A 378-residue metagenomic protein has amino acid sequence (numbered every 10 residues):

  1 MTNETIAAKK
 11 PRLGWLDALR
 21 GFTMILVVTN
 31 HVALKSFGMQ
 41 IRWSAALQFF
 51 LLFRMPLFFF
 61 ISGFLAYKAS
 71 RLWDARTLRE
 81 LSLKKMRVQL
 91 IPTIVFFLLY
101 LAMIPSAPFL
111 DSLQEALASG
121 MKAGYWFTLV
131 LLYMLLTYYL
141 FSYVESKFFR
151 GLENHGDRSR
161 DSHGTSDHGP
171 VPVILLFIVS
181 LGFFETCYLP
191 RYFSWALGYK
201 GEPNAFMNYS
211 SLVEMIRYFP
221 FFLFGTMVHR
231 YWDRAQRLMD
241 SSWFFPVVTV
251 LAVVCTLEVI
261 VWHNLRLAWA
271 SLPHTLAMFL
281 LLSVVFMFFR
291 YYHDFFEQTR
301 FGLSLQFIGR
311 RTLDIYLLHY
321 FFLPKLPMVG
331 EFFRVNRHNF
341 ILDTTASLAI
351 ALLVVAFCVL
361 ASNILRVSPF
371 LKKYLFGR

Functional and structural regions predicted by a protein language model:
T2-R378: Alpha-helical transmembrane segments and their immediate juxtamembrane cytosolic regions
